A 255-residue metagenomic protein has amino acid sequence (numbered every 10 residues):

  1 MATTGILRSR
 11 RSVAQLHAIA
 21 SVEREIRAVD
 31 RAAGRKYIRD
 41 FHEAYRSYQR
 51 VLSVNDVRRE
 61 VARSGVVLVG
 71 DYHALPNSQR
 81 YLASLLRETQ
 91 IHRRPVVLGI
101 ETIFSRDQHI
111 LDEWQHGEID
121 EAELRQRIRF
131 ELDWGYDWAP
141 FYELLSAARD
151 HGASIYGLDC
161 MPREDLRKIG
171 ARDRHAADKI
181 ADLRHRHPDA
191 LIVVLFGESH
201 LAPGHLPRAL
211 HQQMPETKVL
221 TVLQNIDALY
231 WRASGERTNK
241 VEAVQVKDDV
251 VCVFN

Functional and structural regions predicted by a protein language model:
M1-N255: Compositional signal for N-terminal targeting/processing segments
